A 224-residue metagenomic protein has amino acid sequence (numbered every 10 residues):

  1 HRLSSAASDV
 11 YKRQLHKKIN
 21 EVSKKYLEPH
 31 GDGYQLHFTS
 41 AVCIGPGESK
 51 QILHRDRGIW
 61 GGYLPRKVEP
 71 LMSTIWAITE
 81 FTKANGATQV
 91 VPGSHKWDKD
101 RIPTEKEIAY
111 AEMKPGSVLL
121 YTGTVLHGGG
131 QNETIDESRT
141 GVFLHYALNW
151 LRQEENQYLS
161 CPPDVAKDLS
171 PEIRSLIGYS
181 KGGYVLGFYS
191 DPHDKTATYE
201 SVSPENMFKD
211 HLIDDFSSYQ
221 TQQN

Functional and structural regions predicted by a protein language model:
H1-A7, Y11: Single conserved hydrophobic/aromatic residue that forms the stacking wall/gate of nucleotide- or nucleobase-binding
K18-Y26: Amphipathic alpha-helical segments that form well-ordered structural scaffolds and often line/cohere around active
P29, I59-L64, G130-Q131: Short helix-to-loop capping/linker segments positioned immediately adjacent to catalytic or ligand/cofactor-binding
P29-T39: A short coil-to-beta-strand element that immediately follows conserved catalytic motifs
F38-A41, T74-W76, V142-Y146: A structural signal for short, well-ordered beta-strand segments
V42, E80-F81, T124-V125: Short Ser/Thr-interspersed hydrophobic loop/turn segments at strand-loop and sheet-helix junctions that line or gate
G47-M113, T140, L151-C161: Catalytic core of non-heme Fe(II) oxygenases with the double-stranded beta-helix
R101-L120, V125, G130-N224: Conserved double-stranded beta-helix
